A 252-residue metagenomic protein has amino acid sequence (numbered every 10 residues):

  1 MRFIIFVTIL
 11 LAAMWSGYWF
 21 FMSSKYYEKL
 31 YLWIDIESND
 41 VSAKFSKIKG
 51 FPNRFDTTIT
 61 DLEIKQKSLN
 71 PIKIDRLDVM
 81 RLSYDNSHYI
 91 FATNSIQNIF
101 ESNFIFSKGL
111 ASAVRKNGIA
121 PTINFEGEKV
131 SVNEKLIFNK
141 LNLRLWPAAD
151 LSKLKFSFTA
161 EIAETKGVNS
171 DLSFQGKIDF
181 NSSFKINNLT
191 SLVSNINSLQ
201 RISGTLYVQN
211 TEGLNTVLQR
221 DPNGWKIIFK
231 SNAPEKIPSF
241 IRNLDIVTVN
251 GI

Functional and structural regions predicted by a protein language model:
R2-W19: Hydrophobic membrane-insertion alpha-helices, especially the h-region of bacterial N-terminal signal peptides
F6, F20-I252: Glycine-rich, small/hydroxylated-residue low-complexity segments
